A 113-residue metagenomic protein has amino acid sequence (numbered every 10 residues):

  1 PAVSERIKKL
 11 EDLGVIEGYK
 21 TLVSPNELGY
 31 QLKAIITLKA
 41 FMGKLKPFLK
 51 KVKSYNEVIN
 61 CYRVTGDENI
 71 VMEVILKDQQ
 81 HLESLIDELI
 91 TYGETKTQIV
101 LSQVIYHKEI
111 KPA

Functional and structural regions predicted by a protein language model:
P1-A113: A compositional/biophysical signature of low hydrophobicity enriched in polar/charged and small residues
